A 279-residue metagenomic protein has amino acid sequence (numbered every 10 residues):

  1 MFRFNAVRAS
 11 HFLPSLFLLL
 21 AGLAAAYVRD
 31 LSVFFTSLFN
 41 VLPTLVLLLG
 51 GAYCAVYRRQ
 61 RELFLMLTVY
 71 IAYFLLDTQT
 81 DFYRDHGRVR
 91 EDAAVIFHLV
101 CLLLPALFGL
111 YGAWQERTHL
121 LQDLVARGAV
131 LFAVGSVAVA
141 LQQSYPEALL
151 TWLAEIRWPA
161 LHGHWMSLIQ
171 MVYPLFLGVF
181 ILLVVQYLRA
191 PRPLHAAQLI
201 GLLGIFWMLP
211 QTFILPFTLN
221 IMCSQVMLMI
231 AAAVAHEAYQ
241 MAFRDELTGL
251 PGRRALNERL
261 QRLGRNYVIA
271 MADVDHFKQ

Functional and structural regions predicted by a protein language model:
M1-Y239: Regulatory sensory/coupling modules that transmit signals to nucleotide-handling catalytic cores
R8, A106-G109, T248, G264-N266 (+1 more regions): A broadly tuned "polar low-complexity/structure-edge" signature
Y73-L76, A270, V274: Generic signature of intrinsically disordered, low-complexity segments enriched in small/polar residues
A238-M241, R265: Residue-level signal for the start and early helices of compact helical domains
M241-E258, A272-K278: Conserved nucleotide-binding and Mg2+-coordinating catalytic segments in signaling enzymes
L260-A272: Nucleotide second-messenger and two-component phosphorelay signaling modules
